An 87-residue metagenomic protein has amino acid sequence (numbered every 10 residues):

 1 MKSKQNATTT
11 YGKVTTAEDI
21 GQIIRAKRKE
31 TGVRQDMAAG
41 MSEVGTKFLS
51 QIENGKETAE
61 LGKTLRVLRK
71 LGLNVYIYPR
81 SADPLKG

Functional and structural regions predicted by a protein language model:
M1-D19, R80-G87: N-terminal flexible/basic segments that precede or flank functional cores
D19-Q22, A26, M37: Alpha-helical coiled-coil heptad-repeat segments used for dimerization/assembly
Q22, G32-V33, A59: Residue-level signal for the short linker/turn that defines the boundary of a DNA-recognition helix
K29: Basic nucleic-acid-binding interfaces
G32-S50: Short alpha-helical DNA-recognition segment
G62-Y78: DNA major-groove recognition helix of helix-turn-helix/homeodomain DNA-binding modules
